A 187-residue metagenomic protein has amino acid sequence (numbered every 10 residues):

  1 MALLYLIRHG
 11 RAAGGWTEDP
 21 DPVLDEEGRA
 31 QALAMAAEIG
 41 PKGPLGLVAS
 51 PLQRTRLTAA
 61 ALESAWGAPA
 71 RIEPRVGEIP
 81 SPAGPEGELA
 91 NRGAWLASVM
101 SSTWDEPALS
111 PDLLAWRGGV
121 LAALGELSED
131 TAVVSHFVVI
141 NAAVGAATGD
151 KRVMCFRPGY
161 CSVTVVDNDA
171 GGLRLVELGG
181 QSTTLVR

Functional and structural regions predicted by a protein language model:
M1, S64, A68-R71, E78-G93 (+1 more regions): Acidic, low-complexity terminal tails and accessory targeting/binding regions of phosphate-metabolizing enzymes
A2-E73, S101-E106: Active-site-proximal alpha-helix that buttresses catalytic centers in soluble enzyme cores
L4, L45, L127-V138: Generic beta-sheet signal
H9, H136, Q181-T184: Histidine-centered active-site/metal-ligand motif
A12, V139-I140: Short active-site segment of divalent metal-dependent hydrolases/proteases that encodes the spacing between
E27-Q31, A108-V120, P158: Soluble or luminal CAZymes and related metallo-dependent hydrolases
S50-L52, R75, V134-V138: Short, well-ordered beta-to-alpha junction loops that form the rim of enzyme active sites and present histidine/acidic
G93-A115: Short glycine/proline- and acidic residue-enriched helix-loop micro-motifs that form flexible lids or anion-recognition
